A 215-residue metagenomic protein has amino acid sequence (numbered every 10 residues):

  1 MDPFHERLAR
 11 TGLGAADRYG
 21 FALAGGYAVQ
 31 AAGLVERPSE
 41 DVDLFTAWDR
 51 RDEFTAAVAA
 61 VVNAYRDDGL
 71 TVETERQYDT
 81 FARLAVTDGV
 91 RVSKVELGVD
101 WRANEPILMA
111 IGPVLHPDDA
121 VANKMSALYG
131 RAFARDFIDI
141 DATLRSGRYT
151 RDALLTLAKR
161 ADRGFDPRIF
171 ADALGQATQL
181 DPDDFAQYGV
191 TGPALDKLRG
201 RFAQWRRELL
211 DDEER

Functional and structural regions predicted by a protein language model:
M1-R215: Compositionally biased terminal segments of proteins
